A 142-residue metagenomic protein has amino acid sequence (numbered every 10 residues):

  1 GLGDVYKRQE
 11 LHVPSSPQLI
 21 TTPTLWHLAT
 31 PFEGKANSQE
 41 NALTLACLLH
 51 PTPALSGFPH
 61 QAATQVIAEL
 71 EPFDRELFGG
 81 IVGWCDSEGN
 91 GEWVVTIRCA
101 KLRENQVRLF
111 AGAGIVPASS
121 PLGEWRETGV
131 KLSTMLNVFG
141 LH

Functional and structural regions predicted by a protein language model:
G3-A68, P72, G140: Contiguous alpha-helical scaffold segments within structured protein domains that host functional hotspots
P53-A62, V66-H142: Glycine-rich, small/acidic residue-mixed loop/short-helix segments
